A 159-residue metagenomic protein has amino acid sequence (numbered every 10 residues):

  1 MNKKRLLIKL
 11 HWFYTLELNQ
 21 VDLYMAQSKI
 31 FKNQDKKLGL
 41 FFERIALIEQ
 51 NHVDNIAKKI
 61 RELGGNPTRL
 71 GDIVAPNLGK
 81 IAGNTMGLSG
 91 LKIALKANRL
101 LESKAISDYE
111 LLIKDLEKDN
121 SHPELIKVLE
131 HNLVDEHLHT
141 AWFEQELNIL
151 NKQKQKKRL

Functional and structural regions predicted by a protein language model:
M1-L159: Iron-associated oxidoreductase/ferritin-like identity signal
